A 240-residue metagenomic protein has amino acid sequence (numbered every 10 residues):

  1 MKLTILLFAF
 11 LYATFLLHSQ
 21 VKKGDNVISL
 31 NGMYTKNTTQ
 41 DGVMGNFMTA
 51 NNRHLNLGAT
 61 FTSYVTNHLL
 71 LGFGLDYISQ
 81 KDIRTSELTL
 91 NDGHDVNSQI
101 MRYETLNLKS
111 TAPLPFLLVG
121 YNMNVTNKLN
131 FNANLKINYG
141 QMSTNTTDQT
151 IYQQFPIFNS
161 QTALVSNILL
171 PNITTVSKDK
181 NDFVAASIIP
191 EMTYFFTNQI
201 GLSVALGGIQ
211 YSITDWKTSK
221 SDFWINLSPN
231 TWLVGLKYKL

Functional and structural regions predicted by a protein language model:
M1-G24, L240: Bacterial Sec-dependent N-terminal signal peptides
S19-L71, K237-K239: Short glycine/proline- and aromatic-enriched beta-strand/turn motifs that initiate or cap beta-hairpins
G32, L57-S63, L75-Y77, P115-Y121 (+5 more regions): Residues on the lipid-exposed face of transmembrane beta-strands in outer-membrane beta-barrel proteins
K36-N52, D76-A112, G140-F183, S187 (+1 more regions): Extracellular/periplasm-exposed beta-strand and loop segments of Gram-negative cell-envelope proteins, dominated by
N67-L71, N127-L129, Y194, Q199-L202: Repeated loop/turn-to-beta-strand initiation elements of outer-membrane beta-barrel proteins
L106-K109, V119-K128: Helix-adjacent hinge/juxtasegments
K128-N132, T144-T146: Short, structured loop/turn "capping" segments at alpha-beta junctions
